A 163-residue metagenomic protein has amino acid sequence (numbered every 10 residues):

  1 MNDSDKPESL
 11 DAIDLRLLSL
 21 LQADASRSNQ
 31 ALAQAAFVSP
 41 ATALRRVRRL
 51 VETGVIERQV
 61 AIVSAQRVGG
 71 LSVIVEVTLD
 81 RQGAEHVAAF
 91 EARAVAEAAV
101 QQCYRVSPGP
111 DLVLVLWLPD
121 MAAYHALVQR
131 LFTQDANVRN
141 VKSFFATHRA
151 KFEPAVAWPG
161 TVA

Functional and structural regions predicted by a protein language model:
M1-A163: A compositional/biophysical signature of low hydrophobicity enriched in polar/charged and small residues
